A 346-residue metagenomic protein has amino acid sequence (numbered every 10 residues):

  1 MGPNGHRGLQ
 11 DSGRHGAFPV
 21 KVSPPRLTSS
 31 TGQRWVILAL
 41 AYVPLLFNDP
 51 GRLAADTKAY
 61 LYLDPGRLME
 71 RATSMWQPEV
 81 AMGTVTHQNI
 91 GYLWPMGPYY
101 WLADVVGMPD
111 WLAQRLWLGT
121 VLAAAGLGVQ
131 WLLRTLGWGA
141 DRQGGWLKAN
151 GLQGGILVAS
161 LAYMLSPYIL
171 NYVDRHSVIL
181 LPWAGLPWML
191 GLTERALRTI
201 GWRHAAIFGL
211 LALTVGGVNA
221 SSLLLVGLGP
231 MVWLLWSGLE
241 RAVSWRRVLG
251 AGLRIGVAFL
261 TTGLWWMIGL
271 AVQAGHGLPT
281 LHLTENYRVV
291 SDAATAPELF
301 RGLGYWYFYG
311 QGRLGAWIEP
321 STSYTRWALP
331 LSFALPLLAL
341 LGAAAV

Functional and structural regions predicted by a protein language model:
M1-N48, L127, G250-A251, I255-G256 (+1 more regions): Start-transfer (signal-anchor) and selected internal transmembrane alpha helices of multi-pass inner/ER membrane
R7-F18, W138-L152: Intrinsically disordered, low-complexity terminal tails and inter-domain linkers enriched for S/T/G/P/D/E
S30-P65, V257-Q273: Transmembrane signal-anchor helices characteristic of membrane glycosylation enzymes that use polyprenol
L40-G126, L161-A184, R288-P320: Membrane-interface coil-to-helix junctions
Y42, L118-L136, L152-E240, A251-A271 (+1 more regions): Membrane-embedded helix bundles of polyisoprenyl
R67-L68, A72-V80, V248, G256-A344: Periplasmic/ER-lumenal interhelical loops and adjacent helix-loop junctions in multi-pass membrane proteins
V106, L136-G137, L147, V218: A broad structural signal for alpha-helix termini and local helix breaks/kinks
S244: Aromatic-residue-lined binding/catalytic grooves and analogous aromatic/hydrophobic interfacial grooves in multimeric
